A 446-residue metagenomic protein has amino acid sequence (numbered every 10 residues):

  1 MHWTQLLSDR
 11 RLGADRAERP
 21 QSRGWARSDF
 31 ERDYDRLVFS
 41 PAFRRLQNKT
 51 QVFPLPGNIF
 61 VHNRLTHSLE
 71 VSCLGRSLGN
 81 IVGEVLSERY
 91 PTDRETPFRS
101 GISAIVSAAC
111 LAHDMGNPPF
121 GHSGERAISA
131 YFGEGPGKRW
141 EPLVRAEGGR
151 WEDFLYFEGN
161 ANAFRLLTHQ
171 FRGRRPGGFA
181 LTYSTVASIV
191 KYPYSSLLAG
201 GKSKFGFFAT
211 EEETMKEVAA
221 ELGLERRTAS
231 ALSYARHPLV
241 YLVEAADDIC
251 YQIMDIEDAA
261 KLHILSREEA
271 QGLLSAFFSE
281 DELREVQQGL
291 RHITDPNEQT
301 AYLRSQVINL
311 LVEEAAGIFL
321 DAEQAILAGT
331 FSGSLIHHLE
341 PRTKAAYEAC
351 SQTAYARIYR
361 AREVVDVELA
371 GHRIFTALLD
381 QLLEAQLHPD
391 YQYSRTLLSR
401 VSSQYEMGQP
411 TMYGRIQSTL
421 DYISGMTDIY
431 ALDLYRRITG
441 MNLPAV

Functional and structural regions predicted by a protein language model:
M1-A26, V38-K49, N58, L69 (+4 more regions): Sequence-structural signature of the catalytic-core scaffold of metal-dependent phosphohydrolases that act on
E31-R44, L339-T343: Acidic, low-complexity proline/glycine-rich segments
K49-I59, T353-I358: A short small-residue
H62-T66: Low-complexity, highly charged intrinsically disordered N-terminal segments that act as targeting/localization
N80, T168, Y251-M254, D258 (+5 more regions): Charged/polar positions within long, soluble alpha-helices
A163, F375, I423: A residue-level signal for conserved active-site and pocket-lining positions in enzyme catalytic cores
S279-G414, M426, P444: C-terminal subdomains that position terminal phosphate/3'-OH groups for nucleotidyl transfer/ligation, primarily on
Y393, S418-V446: C-terminal structured interaction module
